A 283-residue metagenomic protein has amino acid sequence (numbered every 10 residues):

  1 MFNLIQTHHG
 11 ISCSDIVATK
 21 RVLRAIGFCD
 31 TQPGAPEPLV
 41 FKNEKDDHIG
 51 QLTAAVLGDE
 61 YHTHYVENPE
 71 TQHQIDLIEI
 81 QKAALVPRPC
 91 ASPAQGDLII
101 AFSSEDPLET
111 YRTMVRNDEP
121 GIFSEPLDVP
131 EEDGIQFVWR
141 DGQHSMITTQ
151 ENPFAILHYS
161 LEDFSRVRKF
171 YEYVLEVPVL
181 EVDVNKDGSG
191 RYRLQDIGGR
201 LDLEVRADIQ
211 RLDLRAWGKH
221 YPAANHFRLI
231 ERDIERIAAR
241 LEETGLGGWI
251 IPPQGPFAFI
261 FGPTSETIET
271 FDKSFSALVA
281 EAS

Functional and structural regions predicted by a protein language model:
M1, S12-Q72, D128-V129, H158-L203 (+1 more regions): Core segments of cupin and vicinal oxygen chelate
M1-F2, I11, P33-A35, Q72-I78 (+6 more regions): Vicinal oxygen chelate
Q6, Q95-I99, I156, P222-N225: Eukaryotic phosphotyrosine signaling hubs
I16, P107-L108, F164, I234: Residues at or immediately preceding the N-termini of alpha-helices
A54, P89-S92, W217-K219: Short consensus segments that form the blades of beta-propeller domains, in both extracellular/periplasmic
L77-A84, V205-D208: Short beta-strand-to-loop junctions in surface cap/lid or active-site-entrance loops
A83-R88, Q210-R215, L278-V279: A short, acidic/glycine-rich surface segment
L201-K219: Flexible internal linker/loop segments at domain or repeat junctions
